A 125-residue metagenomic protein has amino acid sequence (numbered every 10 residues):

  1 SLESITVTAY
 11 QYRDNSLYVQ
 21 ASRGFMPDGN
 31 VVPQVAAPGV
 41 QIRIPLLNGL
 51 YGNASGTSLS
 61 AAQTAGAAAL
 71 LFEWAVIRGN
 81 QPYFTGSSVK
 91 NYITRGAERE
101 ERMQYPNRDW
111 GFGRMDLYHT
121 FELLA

Functional and structural regions predicted by a protein language model:
S1-E3, D14, R23-V32, W74-Y92: Subtilisin-like serine protease catalytic core
A9-A62: Catalytic-core environment of secreted peptidases
P27, L59, A69, R114-D116: Short, flexible micro-motifs
V31, Q63, E73, Y118-T120: Residue-level recognition of conserved structural "scaffold" positions that shape functional pockets and channels
V35, A67, G111: Divalent metal-coordination and catalytic microenvironments
G39-Y105: Hydrolase catalytic cores
Y105-A125: C-terminal domain-closing interface element
